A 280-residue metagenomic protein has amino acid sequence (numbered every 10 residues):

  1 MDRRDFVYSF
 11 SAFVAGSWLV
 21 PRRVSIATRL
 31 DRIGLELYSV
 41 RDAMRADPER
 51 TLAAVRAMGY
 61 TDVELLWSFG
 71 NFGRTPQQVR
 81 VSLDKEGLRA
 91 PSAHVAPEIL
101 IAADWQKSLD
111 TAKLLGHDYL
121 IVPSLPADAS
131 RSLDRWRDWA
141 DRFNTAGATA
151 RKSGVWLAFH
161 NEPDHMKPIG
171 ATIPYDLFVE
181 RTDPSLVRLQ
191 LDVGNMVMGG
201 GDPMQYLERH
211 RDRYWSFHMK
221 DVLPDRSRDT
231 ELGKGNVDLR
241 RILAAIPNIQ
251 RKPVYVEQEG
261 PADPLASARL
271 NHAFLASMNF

Functional and structural regions predicted by a protein language model:
R4-A12, G16-L19, R23-G34, V40-R56 (+3 more regions): Histidine-acidic metal/acid-base catalytic patches
F10-S11, G16, D62, S82 (+4 more regions): Active-site acidic/histidine proton-transfer and metal-coordination neighborhood in alpha/beta enzyme cores
G34-A46, H94-I101, L133: Active-site mouth loops of central-metabolism enzymes
Y38-V40, L66-G70, V95-E98, L125-A127 (+4 more regions): Active-site beta-loop-alpha junctions enriched in small/polar residues
E64-R80: Glycine-rich, proline-tolerant flexible connector loops at the mouths of alpha/beta enzymes
